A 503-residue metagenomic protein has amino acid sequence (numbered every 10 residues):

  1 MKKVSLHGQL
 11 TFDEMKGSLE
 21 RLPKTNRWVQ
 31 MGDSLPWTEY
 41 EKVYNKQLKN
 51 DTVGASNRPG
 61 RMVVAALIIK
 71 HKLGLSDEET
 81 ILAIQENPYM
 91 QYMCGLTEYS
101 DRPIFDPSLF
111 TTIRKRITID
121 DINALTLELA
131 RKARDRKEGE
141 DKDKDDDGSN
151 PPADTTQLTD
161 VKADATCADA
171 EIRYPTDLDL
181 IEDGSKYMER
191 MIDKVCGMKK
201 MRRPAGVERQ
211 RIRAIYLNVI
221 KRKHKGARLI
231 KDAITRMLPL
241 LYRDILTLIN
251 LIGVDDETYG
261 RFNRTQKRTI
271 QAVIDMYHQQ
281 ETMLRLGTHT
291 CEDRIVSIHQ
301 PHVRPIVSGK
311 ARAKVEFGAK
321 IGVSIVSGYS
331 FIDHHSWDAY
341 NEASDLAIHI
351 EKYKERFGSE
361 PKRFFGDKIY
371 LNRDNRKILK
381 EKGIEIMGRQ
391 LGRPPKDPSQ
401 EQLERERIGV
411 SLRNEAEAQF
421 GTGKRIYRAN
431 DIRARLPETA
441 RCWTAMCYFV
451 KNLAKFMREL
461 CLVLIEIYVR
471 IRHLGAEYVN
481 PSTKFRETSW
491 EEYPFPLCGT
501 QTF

Functional and structural regions predicted by a protein language model:
T25-I68, K72: Basic, short loop/linker segments at the boundary and entry of helix-turn-helix/winged-helix-like folds
N26, A66, T80, I84 (+9 more regions): Short, conserved catalytic/metal-binding motifs centered on acidic residues
D51-G60, L73-K115, I119-I122: Trp/Phe/Arg-rich N-terminal binding region typifying the photolyase-homology
G54-R58, P88, F365-R373, R393: Acidic, metal-coordinating catalytic cores used for nucleic-acid/nucleotide bond scission and strand-transfer chemistry
T97, D101-Q300: Active-site- or DNA-interface-adjacent structural scaffold in DNA-acting proteins
Q266-A272, Y277-L284, E404-F503: Basic, amphipathic alpha-helical segments enriched in Lys/Arg and hydrophobic/aromatic residues
S297-R312: Flexible, glycine/threonine-enriched loop-and-boundary segments that flank and lead into catalytic domains of large
K310-R356: Electropositive, glycine- and tryptophan-enriched low-complexity nucleic-acid-binding patches
